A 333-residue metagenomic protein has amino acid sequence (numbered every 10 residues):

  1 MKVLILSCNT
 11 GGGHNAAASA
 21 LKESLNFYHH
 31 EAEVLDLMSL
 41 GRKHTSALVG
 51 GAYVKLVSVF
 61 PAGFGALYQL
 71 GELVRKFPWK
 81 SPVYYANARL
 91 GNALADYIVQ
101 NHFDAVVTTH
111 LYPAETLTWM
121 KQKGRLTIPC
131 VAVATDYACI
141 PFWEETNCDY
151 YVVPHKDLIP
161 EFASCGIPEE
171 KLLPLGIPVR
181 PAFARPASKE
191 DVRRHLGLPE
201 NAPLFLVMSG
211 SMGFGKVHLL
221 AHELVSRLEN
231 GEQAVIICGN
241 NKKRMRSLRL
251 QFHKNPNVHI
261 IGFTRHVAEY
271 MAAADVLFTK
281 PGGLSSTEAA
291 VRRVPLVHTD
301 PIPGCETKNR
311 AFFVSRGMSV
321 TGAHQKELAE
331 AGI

Functional and structural regions predicted by a protein language model:
G12, A17, L73-G166, K171-P174 (+1 more regions): Active-site and donor-binding regions of nucleotide-sugar-utilizing enzymes
A20-A95: Conserved N-terminal ligand/cofactor-binding loop architecture of enzyme catalytic domains
D149-L204, M208-S211, N241-K243: A nucleotide-sugar donor-handling region in carbohydrate enzymes
E190, P199-A273: Donor-nucleotide binding loops and adjacent catalytic segments primarily of GT-B fold Leloir glycosyltransferases
A268, S286-R292, A311: Short alpha-helical segment that forms part of, or immediately flanks, the ligand-binding pocket in carbohydrate-active
A272-P281: Acidic donor-binding loop of glycosyltransferase active sites
A274-D275, R293-P295: A short alpha->beta transition loop at the rim of the catalytic pocket in nucleotide-sugar-dependent
P303-G332: Change "using UDP/GDP/dTDP sugars" to "using nucleotide sugars
